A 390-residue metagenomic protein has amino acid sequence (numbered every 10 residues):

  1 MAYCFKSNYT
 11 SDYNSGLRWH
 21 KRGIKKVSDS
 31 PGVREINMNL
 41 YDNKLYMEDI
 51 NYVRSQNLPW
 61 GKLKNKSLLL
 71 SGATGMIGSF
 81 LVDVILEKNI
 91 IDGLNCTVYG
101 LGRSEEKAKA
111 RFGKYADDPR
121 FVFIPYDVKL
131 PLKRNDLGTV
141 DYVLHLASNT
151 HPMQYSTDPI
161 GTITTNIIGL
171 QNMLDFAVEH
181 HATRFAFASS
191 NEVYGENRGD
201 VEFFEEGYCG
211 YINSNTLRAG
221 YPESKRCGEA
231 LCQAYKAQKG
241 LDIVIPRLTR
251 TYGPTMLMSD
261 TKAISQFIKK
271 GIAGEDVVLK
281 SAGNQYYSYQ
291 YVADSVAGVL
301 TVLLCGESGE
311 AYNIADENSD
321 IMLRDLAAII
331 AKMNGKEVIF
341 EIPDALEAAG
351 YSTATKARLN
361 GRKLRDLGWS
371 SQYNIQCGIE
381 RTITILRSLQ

Functional and structural regions predicted by a protein language model:
R34-Y142: N-terminal Rossmann/SDR dinucleotide-binding element
P125-T165: NAD(P)H-binding glycine-rich loop region in Rossmannoid oxidoreductase-like domains and their noncatalytic homologs
G161-G169, N215, A219, E223-S224: Glycine-rich NAD(P)-binding loop of the Rossmann-fold in SDR/ketoreductase-type enzymes
N172-G220: Conserved Rossmann-fold NAD(P)-dependent oxidoreductase catalytic core, especially the SDR/UDP-sugar
S190, E229-P254, S265: Conserved beta-loop-beta element that borders a ligand/cofactor-binding pocket
R198, R226, T251-Q266, E275 (+4 more regions): Glycine/proline-rich active-site loop of Rossmann-fold NAD(P)-dependent oxidoreductases
V292, R324, E347-S370: Conserved C-terminal active-site "lid" loop/helix of NAD(P)H-dependent oxidoreductases that clamps the redox cofactor
C305-A348: Mid/C-terminal beta-alpha module of Rossmann-like enzyme folds, strongest in SDR-family dehydrogenases/epimerases
